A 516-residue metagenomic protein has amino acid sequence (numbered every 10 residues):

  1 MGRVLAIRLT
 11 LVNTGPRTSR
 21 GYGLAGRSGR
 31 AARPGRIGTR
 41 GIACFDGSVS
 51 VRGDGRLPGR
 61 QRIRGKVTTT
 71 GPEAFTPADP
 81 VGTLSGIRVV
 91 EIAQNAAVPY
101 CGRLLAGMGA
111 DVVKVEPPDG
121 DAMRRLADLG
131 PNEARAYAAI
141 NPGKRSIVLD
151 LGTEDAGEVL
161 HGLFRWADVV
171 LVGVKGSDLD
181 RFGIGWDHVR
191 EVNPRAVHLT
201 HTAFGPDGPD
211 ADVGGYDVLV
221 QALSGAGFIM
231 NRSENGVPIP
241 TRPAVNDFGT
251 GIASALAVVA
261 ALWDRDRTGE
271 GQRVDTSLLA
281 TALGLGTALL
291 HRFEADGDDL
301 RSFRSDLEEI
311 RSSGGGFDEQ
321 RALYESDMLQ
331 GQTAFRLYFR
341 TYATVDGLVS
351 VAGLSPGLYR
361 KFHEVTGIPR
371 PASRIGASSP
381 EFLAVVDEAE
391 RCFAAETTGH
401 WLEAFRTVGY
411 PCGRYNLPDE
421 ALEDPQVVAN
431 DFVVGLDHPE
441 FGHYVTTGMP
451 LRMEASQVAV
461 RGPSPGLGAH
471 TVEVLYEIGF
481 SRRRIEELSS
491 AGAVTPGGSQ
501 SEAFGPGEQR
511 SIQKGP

Functional and structural regions predicted by a protein language model:
G2-V4, V12-R60: Compositionally biased, low-complexity flexible segments
R56-R267, E294, G466, V472-P516: N-terminal helix-loop segment corresponding to the beta1-alpha1 unit of nucleotide/adenylate-binding folds
I239-G249, G271-R273, Q330, L337 (+2 more regions): A short glycine-threonine-serine/GTX helix/turn-capping micro-motif
A244-V259, L278-L290, S302-D306, L354: Mid-domain beta-loop-alpha active-site segment that forms a flexible, acidic cofactor/metal-binding surface
G251-Q272, G284-G297, H363-P369: Oxidoreductase and adenylate-handling cofactor-binding alpha/beta cores
E294-Q332: Charged, glycine/proline-rich intrinsically disordered loops and linkers
Y324-V408, C412: Aromatic-enriched alpha-helical interface/lid elements that frame and gate functional surfaces
T407-R461: A glycine-rich dinucleotide-binding beta-alpha-beta segment and adjacent secondary-structure elements that constitute
